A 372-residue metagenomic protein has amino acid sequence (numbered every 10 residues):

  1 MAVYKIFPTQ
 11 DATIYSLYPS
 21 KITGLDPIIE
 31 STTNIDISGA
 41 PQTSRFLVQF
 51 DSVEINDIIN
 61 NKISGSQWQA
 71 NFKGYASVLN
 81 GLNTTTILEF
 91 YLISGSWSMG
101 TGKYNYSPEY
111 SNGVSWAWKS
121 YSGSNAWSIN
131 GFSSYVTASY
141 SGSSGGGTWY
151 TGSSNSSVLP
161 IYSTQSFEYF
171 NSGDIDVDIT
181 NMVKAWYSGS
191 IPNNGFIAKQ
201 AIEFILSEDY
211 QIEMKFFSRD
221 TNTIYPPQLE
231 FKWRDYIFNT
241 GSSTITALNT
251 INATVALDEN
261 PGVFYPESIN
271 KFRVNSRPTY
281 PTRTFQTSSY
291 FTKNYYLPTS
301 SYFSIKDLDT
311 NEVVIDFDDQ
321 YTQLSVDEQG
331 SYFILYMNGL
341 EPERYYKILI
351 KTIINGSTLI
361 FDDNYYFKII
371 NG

Functional and structural regions predicted by a protein language model:
M1-V263, N275-P278, S301-S304, D309-T310 (+2 more regions): Secreted, disulfide-rich extracellular signaling modules
I58-K62, N80-L82, V263-S268, P278-P298 (+1 more regions): A short beta-turn/strand-edge loop motif at beta-sheet boundaries
G65-Q67, I191-N193, I269, P298 (+1 more regions): Extracellular Ig-like/FN3 beta-sandwich strand-entry sites
Y75, K351-N355: Beta-strand-rich extracellular modules
D174, I269, G330-Y332: A generic structural signal for beta-strand entry/edge sites
K271-R273: A short beta-strand segment in extracellular, disulfide-stabilized domains
Q329-M337, P342-K351: Extended, charge-rich low-complexity regions and/or helical-solenoid scaffolds
I354-G372: Short beta-strand elements
